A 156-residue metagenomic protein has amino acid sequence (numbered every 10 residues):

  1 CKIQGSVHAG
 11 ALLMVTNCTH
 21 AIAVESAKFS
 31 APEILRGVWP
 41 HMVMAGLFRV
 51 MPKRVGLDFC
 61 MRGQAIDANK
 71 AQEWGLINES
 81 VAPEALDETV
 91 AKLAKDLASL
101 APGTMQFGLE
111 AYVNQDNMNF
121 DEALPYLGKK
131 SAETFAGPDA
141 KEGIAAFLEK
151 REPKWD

Functional and structural regions predicted by a protein language model:
C1-G103, G137, E142-A145, R151: Crotonase-fold acyl-CoA enzyme core
E33, N114-N117: A short acidic, helix-capping loop that chelates divalent metal ions and anchors anionic groups
F59-C60, A111-N114, K130-F135: Helix-loop "lid/cap" segments that line or gate small-molecule binding pockets
E84, M118, T134: Charge-dense, low-complexity intrinsically disordered segments
N119-L124: Short beta-strand->loop
E152-D156: Short C-terminal tail/terminal secondary-structure segment of NAD(P)H-dependent dehydrogenase/reductase domains
